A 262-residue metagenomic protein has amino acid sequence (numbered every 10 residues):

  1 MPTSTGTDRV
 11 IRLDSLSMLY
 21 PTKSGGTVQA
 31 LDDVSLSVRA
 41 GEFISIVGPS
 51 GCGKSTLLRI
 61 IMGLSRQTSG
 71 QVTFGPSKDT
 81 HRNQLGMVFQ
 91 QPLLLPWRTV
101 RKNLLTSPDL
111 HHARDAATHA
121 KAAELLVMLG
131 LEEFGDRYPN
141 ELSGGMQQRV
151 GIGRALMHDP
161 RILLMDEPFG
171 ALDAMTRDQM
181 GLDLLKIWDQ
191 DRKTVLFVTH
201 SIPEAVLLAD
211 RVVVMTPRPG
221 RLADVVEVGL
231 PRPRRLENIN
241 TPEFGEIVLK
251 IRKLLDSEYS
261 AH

Functional and structural regions predicted by a protein language model:
V47-P49: The feature captures the beta-strand-to-loop junction immediately N-terminal to the Walker
M62: Helix-to-loop junction immediately C-terminal to a conserved catalytic motif
G70-H81: Conserved ABC transporter NBD signature motif
R98-T106: Short coil-to-helix segment of the ABC ATPase nucleotide-binding domain corresponding to the Q-loop/switch region
L105, A116-F134, K186: Conserved ABC ATPase "signature" region
R137-N140, H158: Conserved signature/switch motifs of ABC ATPase nucleotide-binding domains
